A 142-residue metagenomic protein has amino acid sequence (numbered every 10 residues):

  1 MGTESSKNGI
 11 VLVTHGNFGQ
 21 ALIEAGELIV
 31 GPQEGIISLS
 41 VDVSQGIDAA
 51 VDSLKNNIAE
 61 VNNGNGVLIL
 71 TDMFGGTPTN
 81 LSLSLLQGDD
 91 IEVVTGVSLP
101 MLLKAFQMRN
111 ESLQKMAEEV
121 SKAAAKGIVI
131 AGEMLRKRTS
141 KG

Functional and structural regions predicted by a protein language model:
M1-L68, M73-G142: N-terminal loops that bind phosphate or other acidic moieties and the adjacent beta-alpha structural core
